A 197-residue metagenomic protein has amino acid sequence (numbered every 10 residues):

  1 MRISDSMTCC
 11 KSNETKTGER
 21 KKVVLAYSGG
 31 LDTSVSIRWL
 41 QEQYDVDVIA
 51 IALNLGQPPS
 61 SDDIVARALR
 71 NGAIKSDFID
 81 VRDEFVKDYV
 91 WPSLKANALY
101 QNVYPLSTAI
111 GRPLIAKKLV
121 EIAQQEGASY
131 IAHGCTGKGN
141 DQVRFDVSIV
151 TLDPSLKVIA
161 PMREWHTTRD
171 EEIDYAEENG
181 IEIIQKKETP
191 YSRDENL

Functional and structural regions predicted by a protein language model:
S4-A26, L31-L197: Nucleotide-activated chemistry modules centered on ATP-dependent adenylation/adenylyltransferase
